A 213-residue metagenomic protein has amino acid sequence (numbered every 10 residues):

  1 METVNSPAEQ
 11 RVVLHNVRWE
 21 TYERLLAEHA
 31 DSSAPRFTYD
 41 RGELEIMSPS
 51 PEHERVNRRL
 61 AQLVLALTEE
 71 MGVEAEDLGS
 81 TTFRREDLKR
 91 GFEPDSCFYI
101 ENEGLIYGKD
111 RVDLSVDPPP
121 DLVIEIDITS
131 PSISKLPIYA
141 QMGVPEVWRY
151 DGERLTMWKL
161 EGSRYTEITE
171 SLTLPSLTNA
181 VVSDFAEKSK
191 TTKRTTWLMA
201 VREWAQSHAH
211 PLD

Functional and structural regions predicted by a protein language model:
M1-D213: Gly/Pro/Ser/Thr-rich low-complexity, intrinsically disordered segments predominantly at protein N-termini
